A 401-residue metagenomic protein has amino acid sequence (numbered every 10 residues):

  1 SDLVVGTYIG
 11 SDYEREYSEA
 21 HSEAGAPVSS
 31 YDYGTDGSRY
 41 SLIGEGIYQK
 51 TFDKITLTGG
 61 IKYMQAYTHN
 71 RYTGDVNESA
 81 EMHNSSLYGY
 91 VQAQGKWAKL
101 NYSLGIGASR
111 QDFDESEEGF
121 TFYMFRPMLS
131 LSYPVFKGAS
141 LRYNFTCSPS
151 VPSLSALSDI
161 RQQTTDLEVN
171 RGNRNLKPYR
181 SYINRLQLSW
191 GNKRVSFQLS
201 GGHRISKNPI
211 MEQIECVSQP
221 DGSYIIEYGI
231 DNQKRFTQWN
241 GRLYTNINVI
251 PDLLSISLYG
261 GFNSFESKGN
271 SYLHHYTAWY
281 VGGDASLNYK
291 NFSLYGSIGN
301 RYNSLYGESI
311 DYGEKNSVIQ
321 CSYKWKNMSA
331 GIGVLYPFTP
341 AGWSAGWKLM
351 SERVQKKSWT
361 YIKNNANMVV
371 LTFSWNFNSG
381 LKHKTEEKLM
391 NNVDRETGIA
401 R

Functional and structural regions predicted by a protein language model:
V5-Y13, G59-Q65, L104-R110, L131 (+9 more regions): Transmembrane beta-barrel strands of outer-membrane/channel proteins
R15-G25, H69-E78, D114-Y123, L154-Q162 (+7 more regions): Outer-membrane beta-barrel translocator domains and adjoining extracellular loop/strand segments of Gram-negative
V28-E45, M82, N173, K177 (+4 more regions): Outer membrane beta-barrel strand-and-loop segments of large Gram-negative receptors, especially TonB-dependent
Y40-G46, S85-V91, I106-A108, F125-L129 (+5 more regions): Hydrophobic, lipid-facing positions within transmembrane beta-strands of outer-membrane proteins
T51-I55, K96-L100, P134-G138, S181 (+5 more regions): Outer-membrane beta-barrel channels and translocator barrels
T56-Y67, R71, H83-S116, F122-M128 (+3 more regions): Surface-exposed extracellular loop regions of Gram-negative outer-membrane beta-barrel proteins
K137-A139, P149-Q198, I205-K207, I226-W239 (+2 more regions): Outer-membrane beta-barrel signature, preferentially recognizing the C-terminal barrel domain of Gram-negative
W325-R401: C-terminal beta-signal and adjacent terminal beta-strands/loops of Gram-negative outer-membrane beta-barrel proteins
